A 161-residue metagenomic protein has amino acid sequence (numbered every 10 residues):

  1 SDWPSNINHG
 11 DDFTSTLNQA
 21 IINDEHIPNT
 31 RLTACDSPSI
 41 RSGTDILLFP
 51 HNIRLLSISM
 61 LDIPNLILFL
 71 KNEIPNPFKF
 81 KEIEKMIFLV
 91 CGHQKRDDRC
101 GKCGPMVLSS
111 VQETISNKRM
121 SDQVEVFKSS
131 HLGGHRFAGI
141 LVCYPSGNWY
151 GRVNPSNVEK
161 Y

Functional and structural regions predicted by a protein language model:
S1-Y161: Histidine/cysteine-enriched polar flanking segments
